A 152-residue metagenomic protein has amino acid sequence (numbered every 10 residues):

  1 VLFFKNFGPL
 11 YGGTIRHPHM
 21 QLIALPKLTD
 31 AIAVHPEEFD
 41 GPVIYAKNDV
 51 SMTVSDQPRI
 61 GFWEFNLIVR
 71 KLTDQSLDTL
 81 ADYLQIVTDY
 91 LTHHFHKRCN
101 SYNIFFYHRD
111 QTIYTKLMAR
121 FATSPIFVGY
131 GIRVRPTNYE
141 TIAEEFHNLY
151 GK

Functional and structural regions predicted by a protein language model:
V1-K152: HIT superfamily nucleotide-processing domains
